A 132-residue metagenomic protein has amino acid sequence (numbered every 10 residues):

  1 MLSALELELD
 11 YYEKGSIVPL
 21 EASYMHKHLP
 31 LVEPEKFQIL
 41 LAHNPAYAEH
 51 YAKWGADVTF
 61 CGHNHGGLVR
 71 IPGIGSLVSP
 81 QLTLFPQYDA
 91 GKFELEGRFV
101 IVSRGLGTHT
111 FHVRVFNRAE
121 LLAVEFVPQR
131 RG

Functional and structural regions predicted by a protein language model:
M1-G132: Soluble catalytic domains of enzymes that build or remodel membrane lipids, polysaccharides, and related
